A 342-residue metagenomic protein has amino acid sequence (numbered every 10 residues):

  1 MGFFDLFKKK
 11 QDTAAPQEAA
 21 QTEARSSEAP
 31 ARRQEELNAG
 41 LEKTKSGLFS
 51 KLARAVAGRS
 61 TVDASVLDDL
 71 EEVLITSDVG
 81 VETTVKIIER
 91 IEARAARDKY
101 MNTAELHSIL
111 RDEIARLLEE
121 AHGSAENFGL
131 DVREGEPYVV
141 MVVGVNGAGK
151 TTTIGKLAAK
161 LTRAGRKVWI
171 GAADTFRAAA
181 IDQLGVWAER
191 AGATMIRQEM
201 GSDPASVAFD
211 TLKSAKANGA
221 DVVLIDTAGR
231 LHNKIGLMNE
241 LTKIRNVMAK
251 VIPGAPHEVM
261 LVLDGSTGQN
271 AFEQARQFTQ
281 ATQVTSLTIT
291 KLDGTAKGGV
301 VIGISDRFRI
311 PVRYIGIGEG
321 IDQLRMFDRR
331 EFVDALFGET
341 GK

Functional and structural regions predicted by a protein language model:
M1-F128, R133-M141, R163, V168 (+2 more regions): Non-catalytic terminal/linker segments enriched in charged/polar, low-complexity residues
E82, R111-K342: P-loop/Walker A NTP-binding module and the surrounding RecA-like catalytic core of P-loop NTPases
